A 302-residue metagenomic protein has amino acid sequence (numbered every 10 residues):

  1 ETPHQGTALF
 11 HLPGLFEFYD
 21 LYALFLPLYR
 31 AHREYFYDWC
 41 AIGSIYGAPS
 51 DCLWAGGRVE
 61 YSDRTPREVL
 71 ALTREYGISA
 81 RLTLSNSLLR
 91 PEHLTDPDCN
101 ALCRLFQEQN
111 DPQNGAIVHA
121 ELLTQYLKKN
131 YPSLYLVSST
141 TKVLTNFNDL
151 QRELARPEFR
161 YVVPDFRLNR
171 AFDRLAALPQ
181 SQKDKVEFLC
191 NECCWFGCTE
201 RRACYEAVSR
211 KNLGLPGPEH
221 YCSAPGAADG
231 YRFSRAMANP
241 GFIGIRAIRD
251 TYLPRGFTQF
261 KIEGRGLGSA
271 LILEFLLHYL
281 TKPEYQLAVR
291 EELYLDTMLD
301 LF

Functional and structural regions predicted by a protein language model:
E1-D149, E153, F159-F302: Active-site pocket-lining/capping segments in soluble small-molecule metabolic enzymes
